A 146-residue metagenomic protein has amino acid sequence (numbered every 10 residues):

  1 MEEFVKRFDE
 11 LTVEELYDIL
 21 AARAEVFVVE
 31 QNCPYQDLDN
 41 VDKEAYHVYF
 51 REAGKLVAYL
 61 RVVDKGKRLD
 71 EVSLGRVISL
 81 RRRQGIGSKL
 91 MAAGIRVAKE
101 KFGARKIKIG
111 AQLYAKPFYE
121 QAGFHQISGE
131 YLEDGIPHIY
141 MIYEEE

Functional and structural regions predicted by a protein language model:
M1-E44, R51-K55: Short amphipathic alpha-helix that is part of the acyltransferase structural core
L38-K43, G66, L132-E133: A short beta-turn/loop motif at secondary-structure boundaries
Y49, K55-D64, E71-R76: Conserved beta-strand in the GNAT
K65-L74, R82, K101-R105, D134-P137: A conserved beta-turn-beta hairpin within the catalytic core of GNAT-like acetyltransferases that forms part
S79, Q84-R96: Conserved acetyl-CoA-binding loop-helix of GNAT-fold acetyltransferases
A98-Q112: Conserved GNAT acetyl-CoA-binding A-motif
Q112, L132-E146: C-terminal "cap" of GNAT-fold acetyltransferases
E120-E130: Conserved acetyl-CoA-binding loop of GNAT-fold acetyltransferases
